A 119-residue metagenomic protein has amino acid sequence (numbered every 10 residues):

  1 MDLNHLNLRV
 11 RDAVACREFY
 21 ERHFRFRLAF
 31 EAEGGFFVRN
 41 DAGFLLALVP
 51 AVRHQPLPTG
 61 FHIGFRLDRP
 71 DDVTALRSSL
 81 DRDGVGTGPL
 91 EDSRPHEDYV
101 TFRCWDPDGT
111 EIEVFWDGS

Functional and structural regions predicted by a protein language model:
M1-A15, I63, G118-S119: N-terminal beta-strand motif that seeds the catalytic metal site of vicinal oxygen chelate
M1-D2, P56-G60, H96: Short glycine-enriched loop/turn motifs at secondary-structure junctions
H5-N7, F37, H62-G64, T101-R103: Short aromatic/hydrophobic contact patches that present stacked aromatics for nucleic-acid/ligand binding
D12-R27: Amphipathic alpha-helical segments
A15, P70-A75: Short, conserved charged micro-motifs
R27-T59, E111-W116: Conserved short beta-strand elements that form part of the metal-binding/catalytic scaffold of enzyme active sites
R77, R82-S119: Vicinal oxygen chelate
